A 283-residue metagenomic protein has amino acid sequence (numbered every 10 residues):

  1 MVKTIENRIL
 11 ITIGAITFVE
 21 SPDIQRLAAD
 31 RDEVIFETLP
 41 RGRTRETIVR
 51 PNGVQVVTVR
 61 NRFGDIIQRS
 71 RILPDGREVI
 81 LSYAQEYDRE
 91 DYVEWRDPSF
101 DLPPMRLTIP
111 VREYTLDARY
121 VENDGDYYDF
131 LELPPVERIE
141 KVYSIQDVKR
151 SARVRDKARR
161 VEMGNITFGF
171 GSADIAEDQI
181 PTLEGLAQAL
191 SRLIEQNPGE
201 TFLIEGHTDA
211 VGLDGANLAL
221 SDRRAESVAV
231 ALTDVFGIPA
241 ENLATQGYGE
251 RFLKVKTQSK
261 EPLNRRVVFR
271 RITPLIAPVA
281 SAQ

Functional and structural regions predicted by a protein language model:
M1-N165: Low-complexity segments
G14-I16, P51-G53, R60-G64, I72-P74 (+5 more regions): Solvent-exposed coil/turn segments that connect beta secondary-structure elements in extracytoplasmic/periplasmic
T44, G53, K157-G164, G171 (+3 more regions): Envelope-exposed proteins and targeting segments
V49, E195, S259-K260: Short polar/acidic secondary-structure junctions
V57, R69, F202, E241-L243: Generic beta-strand hydrophobic packing signal
Y143-R153, V161, F168-E205, A229-D234 (+2 more regions): Periplasmic peptidoglycan-binding/anchoring modules of Gram-negative envelope and division proteins
I166-D174, V211-A216: Short coil/turn segments at secondary-structure junctions
D178-I180, E205-Q283: Periplasmic OmpA-like peptidoglycan-binding domain that tethers envelope proteins to the cell wall
